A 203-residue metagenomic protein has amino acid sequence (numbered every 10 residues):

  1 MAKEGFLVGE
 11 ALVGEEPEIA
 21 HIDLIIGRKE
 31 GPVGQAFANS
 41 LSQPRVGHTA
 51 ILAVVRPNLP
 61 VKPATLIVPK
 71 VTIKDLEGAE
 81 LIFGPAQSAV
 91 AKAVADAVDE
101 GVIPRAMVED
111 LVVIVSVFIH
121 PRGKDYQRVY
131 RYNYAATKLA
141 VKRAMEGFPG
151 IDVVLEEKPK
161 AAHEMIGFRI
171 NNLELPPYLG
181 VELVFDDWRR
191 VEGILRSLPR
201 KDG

Functional and structural regions predicted by a protein language model:
M1-G203: Accessory interaction regions appended to the cores of large information-processing enzymes
